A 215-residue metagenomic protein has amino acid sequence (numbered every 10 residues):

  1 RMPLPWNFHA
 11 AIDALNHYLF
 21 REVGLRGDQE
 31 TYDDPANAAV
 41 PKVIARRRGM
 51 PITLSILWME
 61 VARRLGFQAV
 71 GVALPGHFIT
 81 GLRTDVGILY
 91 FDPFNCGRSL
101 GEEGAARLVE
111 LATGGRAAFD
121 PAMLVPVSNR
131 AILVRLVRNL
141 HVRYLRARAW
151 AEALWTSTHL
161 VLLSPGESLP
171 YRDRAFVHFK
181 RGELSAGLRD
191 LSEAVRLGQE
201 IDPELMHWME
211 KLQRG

Functional and structural regions predicted by a protein language model:
R1-G215: A structural boundary/capping signal
